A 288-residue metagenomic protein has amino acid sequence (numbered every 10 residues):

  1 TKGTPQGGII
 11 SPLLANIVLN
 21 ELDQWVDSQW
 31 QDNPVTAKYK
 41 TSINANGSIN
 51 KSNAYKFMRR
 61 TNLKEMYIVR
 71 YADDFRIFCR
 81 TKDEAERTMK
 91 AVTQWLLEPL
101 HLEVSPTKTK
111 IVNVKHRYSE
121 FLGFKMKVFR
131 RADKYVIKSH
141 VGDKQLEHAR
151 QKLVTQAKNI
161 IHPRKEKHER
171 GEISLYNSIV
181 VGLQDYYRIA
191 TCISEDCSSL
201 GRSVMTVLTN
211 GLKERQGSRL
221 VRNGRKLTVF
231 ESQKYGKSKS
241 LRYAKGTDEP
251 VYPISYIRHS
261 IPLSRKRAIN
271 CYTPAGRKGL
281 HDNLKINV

Functional and structural regions predicted by a protein language model:
T1-V288: Non-catalytic terminal/accessory segments
